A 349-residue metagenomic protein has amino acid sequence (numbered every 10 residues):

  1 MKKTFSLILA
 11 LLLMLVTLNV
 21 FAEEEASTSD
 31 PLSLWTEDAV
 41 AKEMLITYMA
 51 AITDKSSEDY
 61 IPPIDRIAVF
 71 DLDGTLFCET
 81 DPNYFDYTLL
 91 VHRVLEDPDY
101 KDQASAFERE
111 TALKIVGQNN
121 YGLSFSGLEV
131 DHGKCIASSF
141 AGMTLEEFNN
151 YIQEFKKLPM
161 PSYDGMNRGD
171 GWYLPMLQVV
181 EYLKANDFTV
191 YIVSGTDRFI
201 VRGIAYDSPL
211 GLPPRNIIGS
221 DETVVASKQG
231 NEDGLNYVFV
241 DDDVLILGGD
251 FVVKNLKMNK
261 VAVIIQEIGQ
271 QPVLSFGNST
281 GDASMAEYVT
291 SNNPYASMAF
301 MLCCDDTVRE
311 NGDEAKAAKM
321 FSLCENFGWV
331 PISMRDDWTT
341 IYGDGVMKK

Functional and structural regions predicted by a protein language model:
T4-A22: Sec-dependent N-terminal signal peptides of Gram-positive bacterial secreted proteins and lipoproteins
I8, I61-P62, P213: Short, solvent-exposed coil/turn linker segments
V20-F21, L89-E96, A205, V346: A generic membrane alpha-helix/interface feature
E23-L72, T80-D81, Y87, V94 (+1 more regions): Non-catalytic pre-domain segments flanking phosphatase-related domains
E23-T36, A50, D65, E146-Y191 (+1 more regions): C-terminal cap/substrate-recognition subdomain and adjoining C-terminal extension of metal-dependent phosphatase-like
D81-Y84, T88-H92, E96-D170, L174: A metal-dependent, Asp-based hydrolase signature
